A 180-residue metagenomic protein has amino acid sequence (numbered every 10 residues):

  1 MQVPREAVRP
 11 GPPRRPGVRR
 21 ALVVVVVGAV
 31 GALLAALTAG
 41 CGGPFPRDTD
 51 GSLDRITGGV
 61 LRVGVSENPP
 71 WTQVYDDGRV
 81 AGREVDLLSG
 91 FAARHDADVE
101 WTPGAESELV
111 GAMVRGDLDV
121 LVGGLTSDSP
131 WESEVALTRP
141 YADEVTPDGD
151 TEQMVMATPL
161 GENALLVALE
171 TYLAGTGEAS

Functional and structural regions predicted by a protein language model:
Q2-V3, A35: Helix-enriched interaction subdomains in cytosolic or periplasmic regions, typified by TIR/SEFIR signaling/NADase cores
V3-V30: Bacterial N-terminal signal peptides that target proteins for export
A36-G40: C-terminal motif of bacterial Sec signal peptides marking the signal peptidase cleavage site
G42, V85-H95, T146-S180: Extended ligand-binding regions for polar small-molecule ligands
G42-T49, L53-D54, T102-N163: Acidic, polar ligand-binding/catalytic clefts
D48-G124: Extracytoplasmic small-molecule ligand-binding "clamshell" domains of the periplasmic binding protein/Venus flytrap
Q73-Y75, W131-S133, A168: Short glycine-/acidic-enriched loop or helix-start segments at secondary-structure transitions that form or flank
D77-R79, V135-T138, T171: Short, glycine/charged-enriched secondary-structure capping and boundary segments
